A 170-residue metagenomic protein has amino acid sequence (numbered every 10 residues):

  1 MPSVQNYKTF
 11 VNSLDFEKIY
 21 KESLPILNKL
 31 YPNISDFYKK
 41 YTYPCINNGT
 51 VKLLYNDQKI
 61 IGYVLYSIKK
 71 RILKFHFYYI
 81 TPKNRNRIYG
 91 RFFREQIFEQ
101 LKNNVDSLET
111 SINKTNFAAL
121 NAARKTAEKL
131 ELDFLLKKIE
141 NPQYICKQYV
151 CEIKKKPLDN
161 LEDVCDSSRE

Functional and structural regions predicted by a protein language model:
M1-D36: Short amphipathic alpha-helix that is part of the acyltransferase structural core
K18, E22, K40, F92-Q96: Alpha-helical elements of Rossmann-like donor-binding domains used by nucleotide-donor carbohydrate transfer enzymes
L30-L53: Active-site rim helix/loop that mediates acceptor-substrate recognition in acyltransferases
L53, K59-S67, K74-Y79: Conserved beta-strand in the GNAT
I80, N86-E99, N121, K125: Conserved acetyl-CoA-binding loop-helix of GNAT-fold acetyltransferases
L101-K114: Conserved GNAT acetyl-CoA-binding A-motif
K114-L136: Conserved active-site alpha-helix within GNAT-family acetyltransferase domains
D133-E170: C-terminal "cap" of GNAT-fold acetyltransferases
